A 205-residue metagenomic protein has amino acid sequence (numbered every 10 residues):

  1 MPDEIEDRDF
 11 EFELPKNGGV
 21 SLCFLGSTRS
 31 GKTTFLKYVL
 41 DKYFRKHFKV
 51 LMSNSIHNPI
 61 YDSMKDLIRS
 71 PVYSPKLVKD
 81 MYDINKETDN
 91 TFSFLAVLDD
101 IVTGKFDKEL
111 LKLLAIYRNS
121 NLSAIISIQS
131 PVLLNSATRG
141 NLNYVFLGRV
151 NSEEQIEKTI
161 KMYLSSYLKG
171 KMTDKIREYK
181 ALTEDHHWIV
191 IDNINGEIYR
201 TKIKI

Functional and structural regions predicted by a protein language model:
M1-K16, K37: Pre-Walker A adenine-sensing motif
E13-P15, L40-F44, A137-T138, E178-T183: A general structural signal for short secondary-structure junctions and capping/turn motifs
G19-K42, N54-N58, L67-K169: Conserved P-loop NTPase motor cores
R45-S53: Conserved catalytic segments around the Walker B and adjacent sensor/switch elements of P-loop NTPase domains
H47-F48, S93, Y144, D185-W188: Short, surface-exposed beta-edge/turn micro-motifs
D62-M64: Short, polar loop/linker segments at the starts of domains and inter-domain junctions
L168-I205: Conserved AAA+ ATPase small/helical "lid" subdomain
